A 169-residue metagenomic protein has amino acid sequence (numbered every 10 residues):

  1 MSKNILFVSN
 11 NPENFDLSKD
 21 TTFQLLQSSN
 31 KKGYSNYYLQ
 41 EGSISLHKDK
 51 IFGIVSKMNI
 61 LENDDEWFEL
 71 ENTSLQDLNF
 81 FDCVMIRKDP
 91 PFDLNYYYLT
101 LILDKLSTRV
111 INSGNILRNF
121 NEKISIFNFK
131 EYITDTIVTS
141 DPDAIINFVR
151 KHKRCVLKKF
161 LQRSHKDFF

Functional and structural regions predicted by a protein language model:
S2-K31, N36-F81, K88-F169: Active-site nucleotide/adenylate-binding loops and adjacent lid/helix of ATP-dependent enzymes
